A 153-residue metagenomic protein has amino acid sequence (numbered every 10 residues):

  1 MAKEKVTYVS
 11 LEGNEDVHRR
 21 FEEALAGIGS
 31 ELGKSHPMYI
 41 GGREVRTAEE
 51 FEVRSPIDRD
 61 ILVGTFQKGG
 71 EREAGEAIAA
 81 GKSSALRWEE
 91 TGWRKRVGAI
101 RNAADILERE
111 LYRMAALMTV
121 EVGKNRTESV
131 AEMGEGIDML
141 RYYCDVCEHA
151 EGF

Functional and structural regions predicted by a protein language model:
M1-L62: Hydrophobic face of amphipathic alpha-helices that form TPR/SEL1-like repeat modules and related alpha-solenoid
R54, D58-E151: Glycine-rich loop-to-alpha-helix module at the N-terminal edge of alpha/beta enzyme cores
